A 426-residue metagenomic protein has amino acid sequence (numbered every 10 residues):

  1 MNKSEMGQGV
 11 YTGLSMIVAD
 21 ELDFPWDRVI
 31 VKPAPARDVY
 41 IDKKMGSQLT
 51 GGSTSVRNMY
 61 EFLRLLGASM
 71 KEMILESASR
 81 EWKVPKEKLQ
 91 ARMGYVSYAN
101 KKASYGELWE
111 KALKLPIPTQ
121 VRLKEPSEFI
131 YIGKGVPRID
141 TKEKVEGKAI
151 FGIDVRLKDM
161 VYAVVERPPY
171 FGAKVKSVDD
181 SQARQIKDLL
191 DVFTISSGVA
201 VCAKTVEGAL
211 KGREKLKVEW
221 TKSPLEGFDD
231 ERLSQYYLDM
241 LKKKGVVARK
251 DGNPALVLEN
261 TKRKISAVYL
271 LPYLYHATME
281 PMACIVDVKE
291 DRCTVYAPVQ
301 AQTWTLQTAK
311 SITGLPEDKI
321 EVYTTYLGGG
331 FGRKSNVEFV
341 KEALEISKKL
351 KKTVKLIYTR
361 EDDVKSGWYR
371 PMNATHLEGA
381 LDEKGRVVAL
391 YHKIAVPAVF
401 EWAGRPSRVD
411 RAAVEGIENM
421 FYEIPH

Functional and structural regions predicted by a protein language model:
M1-H426: Structural alpha/beta core scaffold segments of enzyme domains
